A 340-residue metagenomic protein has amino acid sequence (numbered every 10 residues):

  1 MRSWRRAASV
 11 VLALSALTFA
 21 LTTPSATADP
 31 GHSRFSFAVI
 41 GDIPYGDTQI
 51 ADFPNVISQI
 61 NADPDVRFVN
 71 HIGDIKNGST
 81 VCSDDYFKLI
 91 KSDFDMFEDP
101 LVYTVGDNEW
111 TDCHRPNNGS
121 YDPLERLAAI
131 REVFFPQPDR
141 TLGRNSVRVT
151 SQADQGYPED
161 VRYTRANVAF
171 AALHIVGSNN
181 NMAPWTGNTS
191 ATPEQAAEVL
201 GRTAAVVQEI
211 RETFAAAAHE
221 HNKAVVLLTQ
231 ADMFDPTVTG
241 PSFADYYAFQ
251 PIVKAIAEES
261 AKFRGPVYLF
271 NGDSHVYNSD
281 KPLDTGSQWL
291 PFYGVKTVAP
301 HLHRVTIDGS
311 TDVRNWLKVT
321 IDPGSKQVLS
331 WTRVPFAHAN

Functional and structural regions predicted by a protein language model:
M1-A28: Secretory targeting and sorting signals
A28-Y86, N222: N-terminal active-site segment of His-dependent metallophosphoesterases
S33, Q49-I57, I72, Y86-D93 (+3 more regions): Stable alpha-helical elements in mature extracytoplasmic
S36-G41, R67-N77, P100-V105, E109-D112 (+6 more regions): Structural recognition of the beta-strand scaffold that forms the well-ordered cores of secreted hydrolase catalytic
Y45, S58-D65, K91, D95-D99 (+4 more regions): Sec-exported extracytoplasmic/periplasmic mature domains
N61-F68, A171, G187-L283: His/acidic metal-ligating clusters that form di-metal
V81, Y86-R202, D284-T320: Extended active-site neighborhood of metal-dependent phosphoesterases/phosphodiesterases
N315-N340: A short C-terminal boundary segment appended to hydrolase-like catalytic domains
